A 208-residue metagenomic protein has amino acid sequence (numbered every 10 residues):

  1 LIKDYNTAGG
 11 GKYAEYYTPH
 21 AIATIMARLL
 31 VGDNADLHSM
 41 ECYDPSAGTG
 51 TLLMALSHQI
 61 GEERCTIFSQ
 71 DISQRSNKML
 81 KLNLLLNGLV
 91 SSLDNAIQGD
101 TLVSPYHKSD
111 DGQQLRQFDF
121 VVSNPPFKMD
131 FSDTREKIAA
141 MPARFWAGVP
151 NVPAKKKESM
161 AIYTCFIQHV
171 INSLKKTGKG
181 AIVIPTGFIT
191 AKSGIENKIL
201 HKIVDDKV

Functional and structural regions predicted by a protein language model:
L1-G10: Long recognition/docking surfaces used for binding and targeting
A8-G9, T66, V149-P153: A short, mixed-charge helix-start or loop-turn motif at secondary-structure junctions
K12-S123, K128-S132, K137-A139, I184-G187 (+1 more regions): Conserved S-adenosyl-L-methionine
A140-E158: Conserved catalytic motifs of ABC-family nucleotide-binding domains
V152-V208: Conserved Class I SAM-dependent methyltransferase catalytic core
